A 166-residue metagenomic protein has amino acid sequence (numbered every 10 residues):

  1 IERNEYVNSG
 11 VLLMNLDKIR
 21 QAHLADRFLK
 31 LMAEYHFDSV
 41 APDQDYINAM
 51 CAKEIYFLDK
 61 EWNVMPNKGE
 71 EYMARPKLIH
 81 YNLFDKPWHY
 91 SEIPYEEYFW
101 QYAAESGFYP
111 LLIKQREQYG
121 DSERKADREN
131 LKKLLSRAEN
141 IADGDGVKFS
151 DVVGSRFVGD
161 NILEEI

Functional and structural regions predicted by a protein language model:
I1-E2: Surface-exposed acidic, glycine/proline-enriched linker/cap segments that occur as 15-30-residue helix-coil
S9, M14-I166: A glycosyltransferase accessory/donor-loop signature
